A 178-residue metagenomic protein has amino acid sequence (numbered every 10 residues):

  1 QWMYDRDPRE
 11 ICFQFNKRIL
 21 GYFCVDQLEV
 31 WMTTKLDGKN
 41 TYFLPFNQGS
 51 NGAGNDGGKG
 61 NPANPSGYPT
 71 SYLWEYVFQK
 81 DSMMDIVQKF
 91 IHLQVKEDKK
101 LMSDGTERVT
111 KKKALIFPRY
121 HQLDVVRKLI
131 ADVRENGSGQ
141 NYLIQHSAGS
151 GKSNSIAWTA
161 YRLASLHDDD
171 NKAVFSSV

Functional and structural regions predicted by a protein language model:
Q1-S177: ATP-dependent helicase/translocase motor core
